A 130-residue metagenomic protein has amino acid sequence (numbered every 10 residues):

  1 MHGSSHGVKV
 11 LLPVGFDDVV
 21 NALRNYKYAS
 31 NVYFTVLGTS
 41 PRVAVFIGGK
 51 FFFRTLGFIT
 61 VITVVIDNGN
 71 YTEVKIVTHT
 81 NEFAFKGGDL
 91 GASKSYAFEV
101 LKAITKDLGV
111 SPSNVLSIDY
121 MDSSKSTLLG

Functional and structural regions predicted by a protein language model:
M1-G3, V36-P41, D67-N70: Short, ordered beta-strand-loop transition motifs
M1-Y26, G109, S113-M121, S126: Terminal, regulation- and interaction-focused segments at domain boundaries
R24-V32, N81, L108: A common structural junction motif
N31-L37, V110-V115: Conserved short beta-strand edge segments in small beta-sheet-based binding/regulatory domains
Y33, N68, S126-G130: Phosphate-end processing signature that detects enzymes handling 5′-triphosphorylated RNA and polyphosphate
T39-I59: Amphipathic, interaction-prone secondary-structure segments
T55-G91: Beta-strand/loop substructures that line and gate deep hydrophobic ligand-binding cavities in soluble
F83-G130: A conserved amphipathic terminal alpha-helix motif
